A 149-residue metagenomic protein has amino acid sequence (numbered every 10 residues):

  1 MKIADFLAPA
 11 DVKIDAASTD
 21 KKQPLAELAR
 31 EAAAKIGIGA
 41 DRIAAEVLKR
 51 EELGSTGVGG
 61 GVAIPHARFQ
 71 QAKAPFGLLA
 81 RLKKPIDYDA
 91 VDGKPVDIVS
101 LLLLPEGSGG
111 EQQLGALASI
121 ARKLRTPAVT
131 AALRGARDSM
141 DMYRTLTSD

Functional and structural regions predicted by a protein language model:
M1-D149: Cytosolic covalent-transfer regions centered on His/Cys nucleophiles that carry phosphoryl or persulfide groups
